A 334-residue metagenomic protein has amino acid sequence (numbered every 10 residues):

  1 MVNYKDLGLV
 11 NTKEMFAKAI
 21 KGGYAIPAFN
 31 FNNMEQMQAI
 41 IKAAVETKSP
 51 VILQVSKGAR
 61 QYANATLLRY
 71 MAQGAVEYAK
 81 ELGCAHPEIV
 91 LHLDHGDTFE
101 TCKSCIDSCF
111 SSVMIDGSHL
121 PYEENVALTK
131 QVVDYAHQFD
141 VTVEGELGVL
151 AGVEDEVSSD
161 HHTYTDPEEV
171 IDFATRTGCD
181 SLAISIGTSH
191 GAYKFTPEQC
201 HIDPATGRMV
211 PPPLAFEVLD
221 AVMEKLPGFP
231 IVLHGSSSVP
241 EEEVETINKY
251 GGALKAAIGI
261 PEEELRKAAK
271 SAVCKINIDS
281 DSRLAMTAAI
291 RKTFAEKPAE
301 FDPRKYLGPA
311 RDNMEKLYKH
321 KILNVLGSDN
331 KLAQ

Functional and structural regions predicted by a protein language model:
M1-P27, E300-F301: Generic N-terminal amphipathic, Lys/Arg-enriched alpha-helix
N3, Y24-N32, A59-R60, K305 (+1 more regions): A short N-terminal beta->alpha junction/helix N-cap motif
V10-K21, M34-A59, T66-H86, H95-P230 (+6 more regions): Alpha/beta enzyme core
I26-N30, L91-H92, M114, I231-L233 (+2 more regions): Short catalytic-loop micro-motif centered on adjacent basic/acidic residues
L53, R60-N64, L265, C274-P298 (+1 more regions): Shared catalytic-loop signature of beta/alpha-barrel
G235-S238, I258, I278-S282: Short acidic/histidine-rich active-site segments
A289-Q334: Extended, intrinsically disordered, low-complexity segments
